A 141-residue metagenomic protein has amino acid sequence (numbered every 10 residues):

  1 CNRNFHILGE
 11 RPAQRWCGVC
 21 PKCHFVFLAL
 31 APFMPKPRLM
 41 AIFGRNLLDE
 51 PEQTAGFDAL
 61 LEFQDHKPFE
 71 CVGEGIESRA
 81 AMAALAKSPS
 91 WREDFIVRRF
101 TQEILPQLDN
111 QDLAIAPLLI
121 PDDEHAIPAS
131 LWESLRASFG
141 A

Functional and structural regions predicted by a protein language model:
C1-A141: Nucleotide-activated chemistry modules centered on ATP-dependent adenylation/adenylyltransferase
